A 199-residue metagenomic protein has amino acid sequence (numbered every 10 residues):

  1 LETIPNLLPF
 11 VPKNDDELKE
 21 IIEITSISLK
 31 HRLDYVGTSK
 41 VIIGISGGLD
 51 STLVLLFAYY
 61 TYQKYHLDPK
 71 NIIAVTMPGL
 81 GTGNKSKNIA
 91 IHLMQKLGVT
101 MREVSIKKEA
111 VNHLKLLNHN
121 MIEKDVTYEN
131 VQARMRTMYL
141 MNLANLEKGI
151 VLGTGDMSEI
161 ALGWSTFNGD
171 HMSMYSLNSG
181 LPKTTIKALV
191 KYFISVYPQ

Functional and structural regions predicted by a protein language model:
L1-I42, Y60-K70: RNA-binding accessory domains that recognize and position tRNA/RNA substrates
L1-N6, L67, N71-D125, A133 (+1 more regions): A conserved beta-strand->alpha-helix junction
V11-E23, G79-L80, V126-A133: Short acidic-aromatic active-site loops that bind/stabilize oxyanions
E17-T25, D50-L53, R136, P182: Phosphate/oxyanion-binding active-site loops and adjacent basic polyanion-contact surfaces
T38-S51, K107-A110, D156-S158: A glycine-rich phosphate-binding loop feature that marks nucleotide/adenosyl-phosphate handling sites
K40-I42, N71-I73, T100, K148-V151: Beta-sheet entry/capping signal
I45-A58, S86-I89, L116-N118, T166-G169: Short glycine/threonine-rich loop-to-helix capping motif typified by GTGT followed within a few residues by an Asp-Pro
Y62, L97, M121-P198: Active-site adenylate/phosphate-handling loop in enzymes that bind or generate adenylated species
